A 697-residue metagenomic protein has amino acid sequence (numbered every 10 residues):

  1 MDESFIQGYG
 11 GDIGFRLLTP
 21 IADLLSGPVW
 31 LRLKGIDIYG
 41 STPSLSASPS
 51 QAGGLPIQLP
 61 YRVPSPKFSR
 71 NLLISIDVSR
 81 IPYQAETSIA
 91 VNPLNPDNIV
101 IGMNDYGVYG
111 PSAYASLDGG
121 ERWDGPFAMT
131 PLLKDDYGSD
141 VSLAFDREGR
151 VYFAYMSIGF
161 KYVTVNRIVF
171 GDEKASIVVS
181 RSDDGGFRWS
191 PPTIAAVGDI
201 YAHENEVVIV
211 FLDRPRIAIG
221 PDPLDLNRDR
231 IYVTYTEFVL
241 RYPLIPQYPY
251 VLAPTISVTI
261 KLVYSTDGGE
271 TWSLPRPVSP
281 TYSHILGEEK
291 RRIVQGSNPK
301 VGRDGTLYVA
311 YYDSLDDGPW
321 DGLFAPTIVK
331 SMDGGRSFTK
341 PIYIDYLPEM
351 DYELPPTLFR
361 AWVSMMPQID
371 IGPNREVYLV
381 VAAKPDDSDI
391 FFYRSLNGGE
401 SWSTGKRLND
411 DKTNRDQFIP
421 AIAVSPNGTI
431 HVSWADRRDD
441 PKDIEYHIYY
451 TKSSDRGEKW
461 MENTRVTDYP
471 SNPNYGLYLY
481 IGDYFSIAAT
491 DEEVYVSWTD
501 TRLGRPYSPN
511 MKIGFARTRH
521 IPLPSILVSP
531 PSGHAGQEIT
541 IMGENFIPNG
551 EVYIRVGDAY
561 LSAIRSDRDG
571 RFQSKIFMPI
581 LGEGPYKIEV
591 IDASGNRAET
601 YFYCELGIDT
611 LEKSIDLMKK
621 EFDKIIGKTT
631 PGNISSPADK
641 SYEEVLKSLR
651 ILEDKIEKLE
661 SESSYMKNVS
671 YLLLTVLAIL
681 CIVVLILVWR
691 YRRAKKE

Functional and structural regions predicted by a protein language model:
D2-L523: C-terminal PAP-associated
D12, G27, E621, K628 (+2 more regions): Surface-exposed polar/charged interaction patches
P522-G627, G632-N633, Y642-S663: Extracytoplasmic/secretory-pathway segments with low complexity and glycosylation-like composition
T630-K640, L685-W689: Extracellular "spike/adhesin" assembly and maturation modules and analogous cytosolic coiled-coil scaffolds
E660-V676: Juxtamembrane/start-of-transmembrane alpha-helix segments at the extracytoplasmic/lumenal side of membrane anchors
L674-L677, C681-E697: C-terminal membrane-anchoring or membrane-association module
